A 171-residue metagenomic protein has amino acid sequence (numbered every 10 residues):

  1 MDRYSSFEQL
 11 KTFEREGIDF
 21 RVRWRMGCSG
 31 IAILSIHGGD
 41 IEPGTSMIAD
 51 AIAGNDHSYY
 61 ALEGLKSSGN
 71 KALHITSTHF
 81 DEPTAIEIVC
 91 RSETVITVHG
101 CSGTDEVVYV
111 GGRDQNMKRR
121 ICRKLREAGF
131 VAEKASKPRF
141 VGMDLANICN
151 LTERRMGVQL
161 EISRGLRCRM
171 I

Functional and structural regions predicted by a protein language model:
M1-M170: N-terminal catalytic or cofactor-binding beta/alpha core of small enzyme domains
